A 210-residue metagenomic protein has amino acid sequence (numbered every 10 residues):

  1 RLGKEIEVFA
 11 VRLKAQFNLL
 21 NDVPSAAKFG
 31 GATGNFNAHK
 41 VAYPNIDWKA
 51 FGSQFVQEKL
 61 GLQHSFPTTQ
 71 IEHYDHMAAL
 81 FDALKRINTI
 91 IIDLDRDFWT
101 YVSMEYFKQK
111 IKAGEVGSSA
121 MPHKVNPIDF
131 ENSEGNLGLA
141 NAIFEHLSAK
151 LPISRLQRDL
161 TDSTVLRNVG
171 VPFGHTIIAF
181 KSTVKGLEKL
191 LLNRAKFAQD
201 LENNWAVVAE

Functional and structural regions predicted by a protein language model:
L2-I153: Internal glycine-rich alpha/beta core junctions
E58, Y106, S118-E210: Glycine-rich cofactor/substrate-binding loops
